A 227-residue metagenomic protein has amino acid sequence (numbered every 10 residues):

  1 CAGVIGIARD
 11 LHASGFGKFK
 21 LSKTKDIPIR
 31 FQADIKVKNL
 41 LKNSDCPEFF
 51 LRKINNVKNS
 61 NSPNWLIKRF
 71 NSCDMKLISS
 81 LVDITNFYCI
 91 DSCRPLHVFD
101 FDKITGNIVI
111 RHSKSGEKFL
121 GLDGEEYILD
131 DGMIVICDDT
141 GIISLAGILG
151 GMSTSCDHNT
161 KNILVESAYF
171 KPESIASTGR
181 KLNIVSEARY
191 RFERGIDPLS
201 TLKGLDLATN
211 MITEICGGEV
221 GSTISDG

Functional and structural regions predicted by a protein language model:
C1-G227: RNA/tRNA-interacting regions in translation and RNA-turnover enzymes
